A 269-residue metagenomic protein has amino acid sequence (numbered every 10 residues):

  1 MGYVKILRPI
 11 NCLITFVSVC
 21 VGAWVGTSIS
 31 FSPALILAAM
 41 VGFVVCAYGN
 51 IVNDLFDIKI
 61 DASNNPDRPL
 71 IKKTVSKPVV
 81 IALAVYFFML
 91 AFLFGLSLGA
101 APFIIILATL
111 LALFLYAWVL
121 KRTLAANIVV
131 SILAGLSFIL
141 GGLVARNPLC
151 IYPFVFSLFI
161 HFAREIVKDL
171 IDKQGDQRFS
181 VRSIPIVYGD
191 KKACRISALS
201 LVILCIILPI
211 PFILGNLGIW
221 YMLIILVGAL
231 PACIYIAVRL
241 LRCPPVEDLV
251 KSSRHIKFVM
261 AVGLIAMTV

Functional and structural regions predicted by a protein language model:
M1-V269: Multi-pass alpha-helical membrane architecture of UbiA-family and related isoprenoid/lipid prenyltransferases
